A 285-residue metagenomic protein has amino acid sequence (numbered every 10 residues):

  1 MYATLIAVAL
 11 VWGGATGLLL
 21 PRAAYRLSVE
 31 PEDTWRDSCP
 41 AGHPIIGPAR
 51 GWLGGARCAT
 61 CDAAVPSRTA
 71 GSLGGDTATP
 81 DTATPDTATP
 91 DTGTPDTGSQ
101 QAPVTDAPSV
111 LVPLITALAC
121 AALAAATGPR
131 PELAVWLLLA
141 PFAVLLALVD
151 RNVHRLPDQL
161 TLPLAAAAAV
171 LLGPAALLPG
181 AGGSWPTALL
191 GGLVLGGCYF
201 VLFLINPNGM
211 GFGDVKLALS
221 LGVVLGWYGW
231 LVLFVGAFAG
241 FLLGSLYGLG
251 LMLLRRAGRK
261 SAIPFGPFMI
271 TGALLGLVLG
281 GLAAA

Functional and structural regions predicted by a protein language model:
Y2-S28, H43-T187, L195: Extended interfacial segments that mediate partner engagement and assembly in macromolecular machines
Y25-T34, A125-P129, L177-A181, P207-N208 (+3 more regions): Transmembrane helix-loop junctions in multipass membrane proteins, especially transporters and channels
R36, P40-H43: Soluble N-terminal domains of membrane-associated systems
P141, L145-Y247, A285: Functional transmembrane core segments of multi-pass inner-membrane proteins
K216, L249-L275: Interfacial loop-to-transmembrane junctions
L277-A285: Juxtamembrane boundary at the C-terminal end of a transmembrane helix
